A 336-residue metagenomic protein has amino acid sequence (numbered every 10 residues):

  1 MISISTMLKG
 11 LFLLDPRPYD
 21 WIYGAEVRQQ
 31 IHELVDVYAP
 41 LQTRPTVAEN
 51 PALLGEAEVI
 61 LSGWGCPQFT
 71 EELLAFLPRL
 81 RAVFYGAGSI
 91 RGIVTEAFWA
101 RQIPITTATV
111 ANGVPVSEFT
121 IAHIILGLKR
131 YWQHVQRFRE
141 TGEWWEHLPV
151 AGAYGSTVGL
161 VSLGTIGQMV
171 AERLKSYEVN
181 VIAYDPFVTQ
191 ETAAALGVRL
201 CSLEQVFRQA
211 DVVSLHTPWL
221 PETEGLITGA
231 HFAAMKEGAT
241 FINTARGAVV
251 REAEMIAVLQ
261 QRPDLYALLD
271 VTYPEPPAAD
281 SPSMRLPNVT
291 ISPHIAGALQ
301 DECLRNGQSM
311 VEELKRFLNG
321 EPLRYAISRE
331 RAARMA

Functional and structural regions predicted by a protein language model:
M1-V59, R334-A336: N-terminal glycine-/charge-rich "phosphate-binding" loop or analogous flexible N-terminal tail
I31, A52-L53, L73-F76, Q205-Q209 (+2 more regions): Structural alpha-helical scaffold elements that stabilize or flank donor/cofactor-binding regions in carbohydrate
G65, G88, D211, T217-W219 (+2 more regions): Short glycine-/small-residue-rich Rossmann-like dinucleotide-binding loops
G86-A87, P104-A111, L203-E204, A245 (+1 more regions): Short beta->alpha connector loops at strand-helix junctions that form conserved, small/polar/Pro-enriched
I103, A108-T157, M169-E172: Phosphate-binding beta-alpha-beta segment of Rossmann-like dinucleotide-binding domains, i.e., the NAD(P)
I105-T106, G229, E237-A336: Rossmann-like dinucleotide-binding domain for NAD(H)/NADP(H)
E146-E237, F241: Rossmann-like dinucleotide/phosphate-binding beta-alpha-beta segment
